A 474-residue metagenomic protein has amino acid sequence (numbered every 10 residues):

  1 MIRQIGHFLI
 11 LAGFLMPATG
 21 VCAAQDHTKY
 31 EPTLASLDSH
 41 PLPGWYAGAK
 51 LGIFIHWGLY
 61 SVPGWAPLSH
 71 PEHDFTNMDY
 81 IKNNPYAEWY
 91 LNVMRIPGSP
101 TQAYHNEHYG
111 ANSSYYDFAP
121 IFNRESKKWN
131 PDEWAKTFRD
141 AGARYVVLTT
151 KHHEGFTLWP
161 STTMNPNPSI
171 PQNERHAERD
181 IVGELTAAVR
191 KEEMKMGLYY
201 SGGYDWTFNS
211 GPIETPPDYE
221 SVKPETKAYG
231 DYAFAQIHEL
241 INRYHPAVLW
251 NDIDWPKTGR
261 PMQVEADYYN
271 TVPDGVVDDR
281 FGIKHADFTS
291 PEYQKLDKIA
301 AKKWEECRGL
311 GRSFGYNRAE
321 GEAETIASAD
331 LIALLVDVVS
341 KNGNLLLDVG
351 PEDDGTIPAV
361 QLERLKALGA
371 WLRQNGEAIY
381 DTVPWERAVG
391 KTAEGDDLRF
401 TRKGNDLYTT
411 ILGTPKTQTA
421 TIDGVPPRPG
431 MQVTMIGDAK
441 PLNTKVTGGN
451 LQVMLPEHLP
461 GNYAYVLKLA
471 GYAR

Functional and structural regions predicted by a protein language model:
M1-Q4, F138: Positively charged n-region of N-terminal signal peptides that target proteins for export
R3, L11-A12, Q294: An N-terminal domain-start capping segment
H7-A18: Bacterial N-terminal signal peptides
A24-R474: Mature catalytic domains of secreted/periplasmic carbohydrate-active enzymes
